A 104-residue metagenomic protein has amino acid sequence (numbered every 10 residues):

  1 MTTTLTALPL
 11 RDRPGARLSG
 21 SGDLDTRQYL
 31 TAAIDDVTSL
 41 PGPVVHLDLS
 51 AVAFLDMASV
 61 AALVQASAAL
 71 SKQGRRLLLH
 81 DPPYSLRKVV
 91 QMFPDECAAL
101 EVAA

Functional and structural regions predicted by a protein language model:
M1-A104: STAS-like cytosolic regulatory interaction modules
